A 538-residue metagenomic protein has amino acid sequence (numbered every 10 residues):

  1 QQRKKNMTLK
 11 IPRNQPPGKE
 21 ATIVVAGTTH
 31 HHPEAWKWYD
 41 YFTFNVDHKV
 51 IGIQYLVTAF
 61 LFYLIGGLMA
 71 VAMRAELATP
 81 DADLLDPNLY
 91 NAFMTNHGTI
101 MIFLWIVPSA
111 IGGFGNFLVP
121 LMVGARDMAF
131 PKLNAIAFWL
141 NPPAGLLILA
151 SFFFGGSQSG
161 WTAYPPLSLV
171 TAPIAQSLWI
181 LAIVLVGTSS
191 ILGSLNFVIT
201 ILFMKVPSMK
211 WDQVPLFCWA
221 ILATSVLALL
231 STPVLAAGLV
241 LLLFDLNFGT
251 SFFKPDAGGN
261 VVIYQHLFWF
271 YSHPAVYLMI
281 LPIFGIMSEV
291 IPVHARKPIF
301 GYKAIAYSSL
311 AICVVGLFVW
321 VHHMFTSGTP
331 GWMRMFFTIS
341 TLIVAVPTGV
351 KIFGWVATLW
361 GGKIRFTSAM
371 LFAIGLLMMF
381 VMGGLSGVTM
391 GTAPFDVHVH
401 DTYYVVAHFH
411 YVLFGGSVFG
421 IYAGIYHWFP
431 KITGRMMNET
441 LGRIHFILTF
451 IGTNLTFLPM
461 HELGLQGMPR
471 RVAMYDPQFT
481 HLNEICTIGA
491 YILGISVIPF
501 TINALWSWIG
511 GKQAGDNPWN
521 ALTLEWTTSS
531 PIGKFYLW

Functional and structural regions predicted by a protein language model:
R3-W538: ...captures the hydrophobic TM-helix bundle architecture rather than a specific catalytic motif, and can also fire on
